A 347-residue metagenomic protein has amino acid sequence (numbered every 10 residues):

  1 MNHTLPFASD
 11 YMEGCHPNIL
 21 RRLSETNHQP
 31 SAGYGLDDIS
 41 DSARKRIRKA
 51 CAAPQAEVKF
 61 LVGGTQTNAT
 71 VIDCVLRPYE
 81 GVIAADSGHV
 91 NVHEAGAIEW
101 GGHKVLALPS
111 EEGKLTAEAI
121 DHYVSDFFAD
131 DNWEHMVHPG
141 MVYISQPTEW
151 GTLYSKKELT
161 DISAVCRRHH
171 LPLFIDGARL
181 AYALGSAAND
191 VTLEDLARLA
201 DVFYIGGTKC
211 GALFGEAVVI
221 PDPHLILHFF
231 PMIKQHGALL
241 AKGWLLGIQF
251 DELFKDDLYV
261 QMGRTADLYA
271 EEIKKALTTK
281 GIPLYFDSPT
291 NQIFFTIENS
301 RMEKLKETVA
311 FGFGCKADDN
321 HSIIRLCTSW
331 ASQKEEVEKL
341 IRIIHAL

Functional and structural regions predicted by a protein language model:
H16-G64, D86-S87, N91, A97: Conserved N-terminal alpha-helix of the aminotransferase class I/II PLP-enzyme fold
C74-V92, D121: Conserved PLP-anchoring active-site segment centered on the Schiff-base-forming lysine
R77-Y79, E271-A346: Conserved C-terminal alpha-helix-loop-beta "cap" of PLP-dependent enzymes that closes/shapes the active-site mouth
G102-E149, Y154-D161: PLP-dependent aminotransferase-class I/II
V105-L106, L173-I175, L284, F311-G312: Hydrophobic beta-strand scaffold residues
E111-E112, H138-P139, S145, L153 (+1 more regions): Active-site C-terminal subdomain of aminotransferase-like
Y154-S186: Catalytic PLP-binding core of fold-type I/II PLP enzymes
